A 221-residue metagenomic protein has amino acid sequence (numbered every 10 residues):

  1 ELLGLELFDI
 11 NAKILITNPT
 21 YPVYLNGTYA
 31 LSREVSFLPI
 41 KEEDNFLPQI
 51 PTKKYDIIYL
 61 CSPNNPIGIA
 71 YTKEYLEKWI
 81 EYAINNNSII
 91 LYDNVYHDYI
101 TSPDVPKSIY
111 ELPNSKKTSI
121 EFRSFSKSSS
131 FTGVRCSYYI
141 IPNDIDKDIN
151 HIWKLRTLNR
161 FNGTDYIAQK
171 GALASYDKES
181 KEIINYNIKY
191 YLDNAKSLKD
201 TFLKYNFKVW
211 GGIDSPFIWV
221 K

Functional and structural regions predicted by a protein language model:
E1, T20-Y24: Conserved coil-to-alpha-helix start sites within the AMP-binding
E1-K13: Phosphate-binding glycine-rich loop
A12, R33, N85-I89, K116-K117: A short helix->loop->beta-strand "cap" motif at the edges of active sites that frequently abuts
I40-P103, K107: Active-site phosphate-binding strand-loop segment of PLP-dependent enzymes
L112-K189, K196-D200: Conserved core segment of the aminotransferase class I/II
L173, I188-F202, K208-K221: Conserved glycine-rich beta-strand-loop-beta hairpin in the small C-terminal domain of fold type I
